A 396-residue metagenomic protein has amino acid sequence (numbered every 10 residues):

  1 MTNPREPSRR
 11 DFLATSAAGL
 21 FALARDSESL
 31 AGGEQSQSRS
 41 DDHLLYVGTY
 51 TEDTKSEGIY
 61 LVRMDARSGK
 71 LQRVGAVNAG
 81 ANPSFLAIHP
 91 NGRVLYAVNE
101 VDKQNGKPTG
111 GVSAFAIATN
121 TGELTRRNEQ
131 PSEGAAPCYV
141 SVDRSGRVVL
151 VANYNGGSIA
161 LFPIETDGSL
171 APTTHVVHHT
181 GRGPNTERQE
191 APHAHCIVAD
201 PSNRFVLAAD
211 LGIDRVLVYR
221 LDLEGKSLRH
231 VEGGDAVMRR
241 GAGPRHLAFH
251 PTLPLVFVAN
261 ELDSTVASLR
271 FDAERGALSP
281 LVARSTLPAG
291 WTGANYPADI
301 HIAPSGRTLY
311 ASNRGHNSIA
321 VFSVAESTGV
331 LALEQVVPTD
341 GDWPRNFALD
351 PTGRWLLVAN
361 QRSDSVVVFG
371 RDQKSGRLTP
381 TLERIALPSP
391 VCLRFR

Functional and structural regions predicted by a protein language model:
T2-L20: N-terminal secretory signal peptides and thylakoid transit peptides that target proteins across membranes
A24-Y50: C-terminal segment of N-terminal export signals and the immediately downstream linker at the start of the mature
S40, G80-P90, E133-R144, T180-N203 (+4 more regions): Beta-rich, blade/repeat-based domains predominating in secreted/periplasmic proteins but also intracellular
T51-T54, V101-N105, G156-G157, I213-D214 (+3 more regions): Short glycine/acidic-enriched loop and turn motifs that connect beta-strands
R63-S68, A116-G122, P163-L170, R220-S227 (+3 more regions): Short loop/turn segments immediately following beta-strands, especially the blade-tip and inter-blade linker loops
Q72-V77, R126-Q130, G183-E187, E232-V237 (+3 more regions): A short beta-strand motif characteristic of beta-propeller blades
E123-H195: Asp-box/WD-like beta-propeller blade repeats and closely related beta-sheet repeat scaffolds
